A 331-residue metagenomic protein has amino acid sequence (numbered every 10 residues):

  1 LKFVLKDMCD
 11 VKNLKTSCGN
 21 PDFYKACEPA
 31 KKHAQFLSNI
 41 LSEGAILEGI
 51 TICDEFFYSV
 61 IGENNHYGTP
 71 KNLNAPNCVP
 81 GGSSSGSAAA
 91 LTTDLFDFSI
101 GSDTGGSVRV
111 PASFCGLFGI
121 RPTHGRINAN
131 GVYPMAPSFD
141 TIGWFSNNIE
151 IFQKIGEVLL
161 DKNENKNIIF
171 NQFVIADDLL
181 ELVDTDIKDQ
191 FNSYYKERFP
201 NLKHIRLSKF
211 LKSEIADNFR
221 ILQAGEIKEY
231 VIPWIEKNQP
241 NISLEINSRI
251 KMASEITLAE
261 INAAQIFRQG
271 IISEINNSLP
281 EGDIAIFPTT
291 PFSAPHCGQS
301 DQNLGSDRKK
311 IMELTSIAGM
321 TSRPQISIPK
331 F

Functional and structural regions predicted by a protein language model:
L1-F96, N277: Gly/Ser-rich catalytic/binding loops embedded in alpha/beta enzyme cores
K2-P21, I221-F267, P329-F331: Short helix-loop capping/hinge segments that flank enzyme active sites or metal/cofactor-binding pockets
F3, E157-A224: Gly/Ser-rich, acidic/histidine-flanked active-site/gating loops
L5, L47-I52, I100-S102, H204-I205 (+1 more regions): General beta-strand structural signal in soluble alpha/beta enzymes
K6, N262-F331: Glycine-rich, small-residue loops and helix-cap segments that act as flexible hinges at active-site edges
N65-G68, G116-G119, L222, N303-G305: Short, hinge-like loop/turn segments at secondary-structure boundaries
L91-A176: Fold-level recognition of mixed alpha/beta catalytic cores in primary-metabolism enzymes, strongest
K188-I205, I232-K237, E260-G282: Acyltransferase
